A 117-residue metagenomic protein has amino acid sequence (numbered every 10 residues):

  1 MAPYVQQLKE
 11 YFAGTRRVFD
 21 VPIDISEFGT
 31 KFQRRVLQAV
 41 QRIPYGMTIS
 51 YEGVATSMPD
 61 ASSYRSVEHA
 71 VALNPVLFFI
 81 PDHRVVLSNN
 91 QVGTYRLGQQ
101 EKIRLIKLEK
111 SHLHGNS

Functional and structural regions predicted by a protein language model:
M1-A61, L108, H112-S117: Basic nucleic-acid-binding alpha-helical/helix-turn surface characteristic of O6-alkylguanine DNA
A13, F28, Y45, R65 (+3 more regions): Short glycine-rich loop/turn motifs that provide flexible caps or phosphate-binding loops at active sites
P44-M47, N74-F78: Histidine- and aromatic-rich ligand-binding microenvironments
T56, A72, L87, K107: Phosphate-coordinating loops and pocket residues in cytosolic domains that bind phosphorylated ligands
S62-L77: Regulatory, non-catalytic segments
F78-V85: Short Lys/Arg-enriched helix C-cap and helix-to-coil transition segments that create basic nucleic-acid-contact patches
S88-S117: …primarily DNA-binding HTH/wHTH and HhH modules…
